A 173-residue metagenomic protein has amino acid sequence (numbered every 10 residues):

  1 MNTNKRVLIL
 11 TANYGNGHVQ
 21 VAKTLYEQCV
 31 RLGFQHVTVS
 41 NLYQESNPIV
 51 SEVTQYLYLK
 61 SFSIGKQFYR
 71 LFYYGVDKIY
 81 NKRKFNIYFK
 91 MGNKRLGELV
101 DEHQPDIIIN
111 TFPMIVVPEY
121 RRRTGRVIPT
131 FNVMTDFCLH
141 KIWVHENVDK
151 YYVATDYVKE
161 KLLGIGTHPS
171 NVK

Functional and structural regions predicted by a protein language model:
N2-L8: Extreme N-terminal starter segment of soluble prokaryotic enzymes
A12-V21: A short, glycine/small-residue-rich beta-strand->loop->alpha-helix junction that serves as a flexible
H18-V19, S46-N47, V116-P118, L139-K141 (+1 more regions): Short, well-ordered alpha-helical microsegments
T24-G97: Conserved N-terminal ligand/cofactor-binding loop architecture of enzyme catalytic domains
V100, Q104-D106: Proline-aspartate-enriched helix->loop->beta-strand connector
D106-I107, K150: Structural motif
T111-M114: Short His-centered aromatic/hydrophobic patch
T124-K173: Active-site-proximal region of nucleotide-activated glycan assembly enzymes, centered on histidine/acidic-rich loops
